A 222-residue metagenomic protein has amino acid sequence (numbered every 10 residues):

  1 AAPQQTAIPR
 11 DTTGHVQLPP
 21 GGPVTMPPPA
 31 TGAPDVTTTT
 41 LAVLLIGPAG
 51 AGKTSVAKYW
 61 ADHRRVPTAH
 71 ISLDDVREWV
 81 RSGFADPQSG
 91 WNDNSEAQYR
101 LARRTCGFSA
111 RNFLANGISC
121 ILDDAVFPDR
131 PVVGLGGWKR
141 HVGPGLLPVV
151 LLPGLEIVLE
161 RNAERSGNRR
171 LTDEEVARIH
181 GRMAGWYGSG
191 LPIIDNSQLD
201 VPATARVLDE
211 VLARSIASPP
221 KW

Functional and structural regions predicted by a protein language model:
A1-A42: Extreme N-terminal, non-catalytic leader segments that precede Walker-type/kinase nucleotide-binding cores
L45: Hydrophobic anchor at the beta1->P-loop junction of P-loop NTPases
A51: ATP-binding Walker
T54: Walker A/P-loop
K58-T105: Conserved substrate/cofactor phosphate-moiety recognition/catalytic segment in nucleotide-dependent phosphotransferases
A97-G143: Glycine-rich phosphate-binding loop used to anchor ATP phosphates in small-molecule kinases, encompassing both
V142-N162, I194: Conserved phosphate-donor/acceptor-positioning beta-strand/loop module used by diverse small-molecule
E164-V207, R214, P219-W222: Small-molecule kinase domains that catalyze NTP-dependent phosphoryl transfer to phosphate-bearing small molecules
